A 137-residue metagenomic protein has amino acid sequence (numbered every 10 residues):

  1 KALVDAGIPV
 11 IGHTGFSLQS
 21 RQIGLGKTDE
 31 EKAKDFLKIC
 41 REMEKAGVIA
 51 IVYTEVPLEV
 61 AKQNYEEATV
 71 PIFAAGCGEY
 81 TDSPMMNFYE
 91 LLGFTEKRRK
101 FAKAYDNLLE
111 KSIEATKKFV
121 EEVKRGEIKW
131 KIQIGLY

Functional and structural regions predicted by a protein language model:
K1-Y137: Alpha/beta enzyme core
